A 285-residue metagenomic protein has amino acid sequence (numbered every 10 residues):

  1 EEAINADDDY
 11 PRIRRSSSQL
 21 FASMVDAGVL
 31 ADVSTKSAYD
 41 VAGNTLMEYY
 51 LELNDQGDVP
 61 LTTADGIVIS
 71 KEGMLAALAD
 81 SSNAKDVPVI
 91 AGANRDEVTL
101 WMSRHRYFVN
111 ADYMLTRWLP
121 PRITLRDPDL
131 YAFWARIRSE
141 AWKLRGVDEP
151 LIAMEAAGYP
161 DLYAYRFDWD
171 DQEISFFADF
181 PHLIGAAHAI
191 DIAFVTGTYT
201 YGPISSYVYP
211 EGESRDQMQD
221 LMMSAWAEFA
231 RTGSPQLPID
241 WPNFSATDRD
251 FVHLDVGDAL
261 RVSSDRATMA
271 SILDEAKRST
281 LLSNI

Functional and structural regions predicted by a protein language model:
E1-N5: Active-site nucleophile loop of the alpha/beta-hydrolase fold
D7-D9, R261: Low-complexity, Pro/Ser/Thr- and charge-rich linker/hinge segments at domain boundaries
P11-S23, V29-D32: Central mid-sequence intracellular linker of multi-pass
R12, S16-Q19, R145, E149 (+3 more regions): Extracytoplasmic/secreted proteins, especially bacterial periplasmic and envelope-associated proteins
M24-E213: Substrate-gating cap/lid region and adjacent catalytic-acid/histidine neighborhood within extracellular/lumenal
I152, A156-I285: Mobile gating loops/cap/lid regions near enzyme active sites that modulate substrate access
